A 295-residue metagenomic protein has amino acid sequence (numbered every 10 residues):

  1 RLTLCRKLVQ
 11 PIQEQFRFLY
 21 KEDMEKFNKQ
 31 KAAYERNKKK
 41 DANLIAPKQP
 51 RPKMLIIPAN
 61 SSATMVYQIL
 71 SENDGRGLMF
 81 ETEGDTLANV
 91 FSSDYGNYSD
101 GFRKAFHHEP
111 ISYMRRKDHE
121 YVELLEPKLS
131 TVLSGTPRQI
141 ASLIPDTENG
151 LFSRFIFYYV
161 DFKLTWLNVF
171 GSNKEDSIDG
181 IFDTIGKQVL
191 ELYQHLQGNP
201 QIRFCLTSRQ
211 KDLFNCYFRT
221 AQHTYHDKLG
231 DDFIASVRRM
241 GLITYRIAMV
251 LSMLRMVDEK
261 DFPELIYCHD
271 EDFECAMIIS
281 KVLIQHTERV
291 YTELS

Functional and structural regions predicted by a protein language model:
R1-S295: Phosphate-handling catalytic cores of nucleic-acid transaction enzymes
